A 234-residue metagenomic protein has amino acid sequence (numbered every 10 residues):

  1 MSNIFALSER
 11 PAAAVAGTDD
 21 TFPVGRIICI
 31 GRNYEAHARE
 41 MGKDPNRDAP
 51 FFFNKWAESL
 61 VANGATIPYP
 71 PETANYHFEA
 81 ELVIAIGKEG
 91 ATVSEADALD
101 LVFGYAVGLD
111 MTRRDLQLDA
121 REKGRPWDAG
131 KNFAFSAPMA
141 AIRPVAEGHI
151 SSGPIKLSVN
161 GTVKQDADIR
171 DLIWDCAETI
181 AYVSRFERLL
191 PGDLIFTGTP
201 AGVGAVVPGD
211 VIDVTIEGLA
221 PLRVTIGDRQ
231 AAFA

Functional and structural regions predicted by a protein language model:
M1-D97, F233: Extended, compositionally biased flexible segments
S2-T21, N33, H37-P45, A106 (+1 more regions): Catalytic-pocket segment enriched in acidic/His residues
R26-I28, P50-F52, E58-S59, E81-V83 (+5 more regions): Structural motif
L99-F103: Interfacial segments of alpha-helical transmembrane regions
